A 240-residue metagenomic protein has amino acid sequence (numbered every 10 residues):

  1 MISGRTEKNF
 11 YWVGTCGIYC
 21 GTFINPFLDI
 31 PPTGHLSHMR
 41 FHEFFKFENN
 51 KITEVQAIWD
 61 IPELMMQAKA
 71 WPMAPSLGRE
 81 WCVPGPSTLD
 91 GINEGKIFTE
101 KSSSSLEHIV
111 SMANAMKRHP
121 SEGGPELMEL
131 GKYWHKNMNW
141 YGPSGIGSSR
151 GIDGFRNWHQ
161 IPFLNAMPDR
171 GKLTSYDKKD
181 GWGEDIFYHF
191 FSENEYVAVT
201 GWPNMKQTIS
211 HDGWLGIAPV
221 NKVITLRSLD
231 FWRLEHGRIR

Functional and structural regions predicted by a protein language model:
M1-R240: C-terminal and inter-domain tail/linker signature
